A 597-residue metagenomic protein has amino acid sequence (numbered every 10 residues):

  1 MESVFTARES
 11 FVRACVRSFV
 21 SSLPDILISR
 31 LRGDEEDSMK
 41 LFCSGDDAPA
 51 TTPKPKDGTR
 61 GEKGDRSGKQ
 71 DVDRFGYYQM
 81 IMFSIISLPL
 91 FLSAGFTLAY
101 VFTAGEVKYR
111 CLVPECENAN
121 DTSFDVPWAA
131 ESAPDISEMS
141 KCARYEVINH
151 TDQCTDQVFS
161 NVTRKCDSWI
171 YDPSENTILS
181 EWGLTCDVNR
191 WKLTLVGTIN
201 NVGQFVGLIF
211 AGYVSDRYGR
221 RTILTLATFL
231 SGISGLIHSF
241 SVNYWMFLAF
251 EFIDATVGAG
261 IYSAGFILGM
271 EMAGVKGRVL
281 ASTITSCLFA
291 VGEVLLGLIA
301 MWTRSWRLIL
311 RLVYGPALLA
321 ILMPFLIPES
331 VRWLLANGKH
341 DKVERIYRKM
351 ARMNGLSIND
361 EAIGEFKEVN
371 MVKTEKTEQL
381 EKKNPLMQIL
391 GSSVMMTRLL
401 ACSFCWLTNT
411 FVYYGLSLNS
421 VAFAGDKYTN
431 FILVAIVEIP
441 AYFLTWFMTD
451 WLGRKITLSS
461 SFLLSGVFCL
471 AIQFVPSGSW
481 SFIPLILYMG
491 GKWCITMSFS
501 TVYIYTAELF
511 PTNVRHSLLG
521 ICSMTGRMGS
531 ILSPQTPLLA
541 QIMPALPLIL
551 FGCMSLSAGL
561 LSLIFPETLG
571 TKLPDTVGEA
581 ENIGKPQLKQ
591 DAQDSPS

Functional and structural regions predicted by a protein language model:
K56-M80, P134-K192, M353-L418, A422-F423 (+1 more regions): Flexible cytoplasmic loops linking transmembrane helices in multi-pass membrane transporters
S87, T194, T225, V279 (+3 more regions): Conserved glycine-rich helix-kink/hinge and helix-boundary motifs of the Major Facilitator Superfamily
S93, G258, Y262, A273-P324 (+2 more regions): Glycine-rich segments within core transmembrane alpha-helices of 12-TM secondary carriers
A94, L98, E251, A255 (+3 more regions): C-terminal transmembrane bundle
G105-S160, L280, T303-E375, G552-Q590: Central mid-sequence intracellular linker of multi-pass
N201-I209, A290, V294, E438-F443 (+2 more regions): Residue-level signature of mid-helix packing/kink "hotspots" within the transmembrane helices of 12-pass Major
L208-T228: Conserved MFS/SLC helix-loop-helix module at the cytosolic interface between two early adjacent transmembrane helices
G219, F240-W245, T303, V475-P476: Helix-breaking motifs and short loop linkers at transmembrane-helix boundaries and internal kinks in secondary membrane
